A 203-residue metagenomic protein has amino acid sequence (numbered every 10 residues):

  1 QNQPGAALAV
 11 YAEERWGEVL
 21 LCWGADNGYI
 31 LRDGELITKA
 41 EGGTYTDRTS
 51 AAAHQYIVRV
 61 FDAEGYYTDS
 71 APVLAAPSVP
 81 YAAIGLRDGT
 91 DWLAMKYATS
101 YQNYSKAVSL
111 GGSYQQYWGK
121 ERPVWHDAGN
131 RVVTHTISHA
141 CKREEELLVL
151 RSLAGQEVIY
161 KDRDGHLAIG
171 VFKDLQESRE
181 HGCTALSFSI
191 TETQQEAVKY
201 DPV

Functional and structural regions predicted by a protein language model:
Q1-D26, A52, D62-M95: Pro/Thr/Ser/Gly-rich low-complexity, intrinsically disordered linker/stalk tracts
Y11-E13, I37, R48, D127-G129 (+1 more regions): Generic marker of residues within folded, mature protein domains
D26-E35: Change to "...patches in solvent-exposed regions of secreted, membrane-anchored, or virion-exposed structural
G34-E35, E64, T90, D164: Residue-level detection of beta-strand-connecting loop/turn positions
E35-G43: Short beta-strand segments within Ig-like beta-sandwich modules, predominantly Fibronectin type-III
D47-H54: Surface-exposed, short loops/turns at beta-strand junctions within beta-sandwich domains
V58-V60: Hydrophobic/tyrosine-rich beta-strand signature of extracellular beta-sandwich/beta-rich modules, prominently
P72-V203: Extracellular/virion structural assembly segments
